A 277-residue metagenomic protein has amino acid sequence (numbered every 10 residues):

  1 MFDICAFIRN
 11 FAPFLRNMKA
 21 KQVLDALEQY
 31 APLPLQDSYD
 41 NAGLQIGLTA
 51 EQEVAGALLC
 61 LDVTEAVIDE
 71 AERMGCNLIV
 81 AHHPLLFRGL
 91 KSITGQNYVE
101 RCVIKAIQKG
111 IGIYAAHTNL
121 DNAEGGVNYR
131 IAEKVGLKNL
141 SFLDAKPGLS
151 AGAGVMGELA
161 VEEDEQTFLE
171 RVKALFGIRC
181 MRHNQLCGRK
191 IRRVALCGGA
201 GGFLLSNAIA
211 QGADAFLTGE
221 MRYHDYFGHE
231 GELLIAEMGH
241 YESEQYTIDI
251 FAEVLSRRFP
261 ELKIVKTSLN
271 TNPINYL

Functional and structural regions predicted by a protein language model:
F2-L277: Hydrophobic structural segments
